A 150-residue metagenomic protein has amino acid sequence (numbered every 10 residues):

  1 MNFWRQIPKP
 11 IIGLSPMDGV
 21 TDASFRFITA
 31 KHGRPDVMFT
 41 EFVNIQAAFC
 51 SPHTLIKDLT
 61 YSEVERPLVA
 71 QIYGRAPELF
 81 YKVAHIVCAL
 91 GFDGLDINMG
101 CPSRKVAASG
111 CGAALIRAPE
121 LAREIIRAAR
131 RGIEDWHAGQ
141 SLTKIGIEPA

Functional and structural regions predicted by a protein language model:
M1-N2, M17-D93: Glycine-rich, positively charged N-terminal anion/phosphate-binding segment
N2, P8-I12: Extreme N-terminal starter segment of soluble prokaryotic enzymes
I12-S15, M38-T40, L68-I72, L95 (+2 more regions): Hydrophobic faces of well-ordered beta-strands that scaffold small-molecule active sites in alpha/beta enzyme cores
G13, L79, V83, A118-L121 (+1 more regions): General structural feature for long, well-ordered alpha-helical segments within catalytic domains of soluble enzymes
V20, R75, L95, C101 (+1 more regions): Gly/Ser/Thr-rich helix-start
F42-F49, M99-E120: Glycine-rich, proline-tolerant flexible connector loops at the mouths of alpha/beta enzymes
L59-V69, G112-I145: Alpha-helix-loop-beta-strand connector modules within alpha/beta enzyme cores
G100, P149-A150: Short, well-ordered beta-to-alpha junction loops that form the rim of enzyme active sites and present histidine/acidic
